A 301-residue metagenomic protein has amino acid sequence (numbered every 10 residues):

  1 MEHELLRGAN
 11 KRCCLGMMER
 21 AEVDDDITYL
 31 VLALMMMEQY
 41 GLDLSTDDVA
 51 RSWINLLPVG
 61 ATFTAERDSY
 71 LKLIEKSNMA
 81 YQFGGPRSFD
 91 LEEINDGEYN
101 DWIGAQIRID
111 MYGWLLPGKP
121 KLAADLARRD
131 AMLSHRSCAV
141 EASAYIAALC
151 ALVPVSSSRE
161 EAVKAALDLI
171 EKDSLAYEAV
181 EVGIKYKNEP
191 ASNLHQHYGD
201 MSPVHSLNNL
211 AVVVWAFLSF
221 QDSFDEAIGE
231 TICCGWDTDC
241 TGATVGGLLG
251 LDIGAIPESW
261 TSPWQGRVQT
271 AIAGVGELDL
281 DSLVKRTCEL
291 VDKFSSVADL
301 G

Functional and structural regions predicted by a protein language model:
M1-G301: Structured, active/binding-site neighborhoods that engage oxygen-rich ligands
